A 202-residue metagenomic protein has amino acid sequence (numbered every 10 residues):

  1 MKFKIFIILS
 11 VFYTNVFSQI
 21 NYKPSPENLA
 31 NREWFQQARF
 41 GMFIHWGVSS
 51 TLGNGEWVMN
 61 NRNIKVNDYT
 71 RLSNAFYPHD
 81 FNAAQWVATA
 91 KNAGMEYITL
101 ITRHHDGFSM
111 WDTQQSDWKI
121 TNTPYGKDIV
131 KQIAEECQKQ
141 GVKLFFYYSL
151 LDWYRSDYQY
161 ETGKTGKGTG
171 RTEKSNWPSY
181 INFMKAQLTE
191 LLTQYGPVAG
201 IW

Functional and structural regions predicted by a protein language model:
M1-I20: Bacterial Sec-dependent N-terminal signal peptides
Q19-W202: Mature catalytic domains of secreted/periplasmic carbohydrate-active enzymes
